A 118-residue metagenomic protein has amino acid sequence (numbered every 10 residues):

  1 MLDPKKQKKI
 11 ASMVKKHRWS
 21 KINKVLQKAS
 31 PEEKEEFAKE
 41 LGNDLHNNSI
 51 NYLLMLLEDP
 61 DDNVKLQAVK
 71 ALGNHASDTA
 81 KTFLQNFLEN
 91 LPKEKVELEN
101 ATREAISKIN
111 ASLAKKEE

Functional and structural regions predicted by a protein language model:
M1-E35, K39-E40, K108, A114: N-terminal alpha-helical scaffold/docking segments in eukaryotic complex subunits
M13-V25, H46-E58, S77-E89, S112-E118: Amphipathic alpha-helical scaffolding segments comprising HEAT/armadillo-like alpha-solenoid repeats
A29-S30, P60-D61, L91-K95: Short inter-helical turns and helix N-cap capping residues of alpha-solenoid HEAT/ARM repeat scaffolds
L66-S77: Mid-chain, well-packed structural core segment of small domains
V96-E118: Eukaryotic acidic, Ser/Thr-rich intrinsically disordered low-complexity regions
